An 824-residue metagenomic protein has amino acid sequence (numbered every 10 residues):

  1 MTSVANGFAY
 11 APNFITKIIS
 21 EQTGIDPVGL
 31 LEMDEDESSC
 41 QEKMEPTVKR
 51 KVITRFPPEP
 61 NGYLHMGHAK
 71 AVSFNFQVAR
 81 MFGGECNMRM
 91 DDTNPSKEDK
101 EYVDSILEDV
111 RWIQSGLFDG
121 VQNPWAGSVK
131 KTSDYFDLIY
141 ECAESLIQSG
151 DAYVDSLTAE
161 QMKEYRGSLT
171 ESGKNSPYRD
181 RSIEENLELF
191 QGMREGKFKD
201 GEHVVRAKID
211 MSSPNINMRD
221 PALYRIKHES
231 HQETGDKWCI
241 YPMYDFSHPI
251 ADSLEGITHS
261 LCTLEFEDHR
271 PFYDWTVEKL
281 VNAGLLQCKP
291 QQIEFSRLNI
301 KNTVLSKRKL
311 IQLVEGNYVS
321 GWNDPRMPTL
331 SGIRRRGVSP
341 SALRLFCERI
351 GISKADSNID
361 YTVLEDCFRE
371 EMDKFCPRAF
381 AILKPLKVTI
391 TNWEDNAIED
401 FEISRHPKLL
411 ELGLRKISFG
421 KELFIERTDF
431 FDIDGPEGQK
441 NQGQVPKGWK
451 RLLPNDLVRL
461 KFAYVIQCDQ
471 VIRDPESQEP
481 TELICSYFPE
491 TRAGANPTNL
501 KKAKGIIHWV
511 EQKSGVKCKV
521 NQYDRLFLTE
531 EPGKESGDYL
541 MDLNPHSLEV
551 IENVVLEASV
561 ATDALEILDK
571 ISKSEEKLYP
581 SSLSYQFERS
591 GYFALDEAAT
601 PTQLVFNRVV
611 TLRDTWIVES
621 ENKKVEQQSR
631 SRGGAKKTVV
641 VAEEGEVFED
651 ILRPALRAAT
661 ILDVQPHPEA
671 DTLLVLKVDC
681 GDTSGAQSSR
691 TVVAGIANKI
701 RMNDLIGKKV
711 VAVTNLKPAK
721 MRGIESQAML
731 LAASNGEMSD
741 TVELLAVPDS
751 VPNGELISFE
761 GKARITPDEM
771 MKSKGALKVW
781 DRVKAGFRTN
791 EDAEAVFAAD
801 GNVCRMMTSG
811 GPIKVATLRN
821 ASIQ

Functional and structural regions predicted by a protein language model:
M1-P46, D524, L543-N544, V555-L556 (+6 more regions): Auxiliary tRNA-acceptor-end handling modules of aminoacyl-tRNA synthetases
T2-N175, W238, E265-Q292, R297-S306 (+1 more regions): N-terminal Rossmann-like or analogous alpha/beta NTP/dinucleotide-binding catalytic cores that position adenine
F76-S96, S247-H259, Q291, A599 (+2 more regions): Glycine-rich phosphate/pyrophosphate-binding loops and their adjacent beta-strand/loop elements at enzyme active sites
S145-L310, F368, P377, I382-R492 (+1 more regions): Active-site cores that bind ATP or allylic diphosphates and position pyrophosphate for catalysis
I226-N282, L483-S514, V609-T615, S620-K624 (+3 more regions): Extended active-site and interfacial segments that coordinate phosphate-rich ligands in large catalytic machineries
C288-C367, E371: Long, charged, mostly alpha-helical binding arms that flank functional sites
C347-D356, Y361-S631: Substrate/cofactor-recognition hotspot
R632-Q824: Phosphate-backbone binding interfaces of nucleic-acid-interacting proteins
